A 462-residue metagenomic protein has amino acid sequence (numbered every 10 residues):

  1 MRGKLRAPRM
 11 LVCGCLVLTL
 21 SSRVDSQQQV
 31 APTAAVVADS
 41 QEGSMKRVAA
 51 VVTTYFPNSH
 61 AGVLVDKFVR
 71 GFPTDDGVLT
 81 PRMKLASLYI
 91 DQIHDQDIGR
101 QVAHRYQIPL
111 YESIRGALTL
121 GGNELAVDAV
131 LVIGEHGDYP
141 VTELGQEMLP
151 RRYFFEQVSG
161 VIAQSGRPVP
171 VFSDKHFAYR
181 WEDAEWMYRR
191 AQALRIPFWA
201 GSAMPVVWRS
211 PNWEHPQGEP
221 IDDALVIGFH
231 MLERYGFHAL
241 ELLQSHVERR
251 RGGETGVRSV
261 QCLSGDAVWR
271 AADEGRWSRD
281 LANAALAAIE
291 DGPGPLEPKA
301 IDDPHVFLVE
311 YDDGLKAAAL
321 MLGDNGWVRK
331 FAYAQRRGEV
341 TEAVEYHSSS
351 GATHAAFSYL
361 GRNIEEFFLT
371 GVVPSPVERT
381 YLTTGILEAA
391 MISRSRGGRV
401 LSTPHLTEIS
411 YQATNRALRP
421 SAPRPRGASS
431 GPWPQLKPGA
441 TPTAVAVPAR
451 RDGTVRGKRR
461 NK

Functional and structural regions predicted by a protein language model:
M1-L11: Bacterial N-terminal signal peptides that target proteins for export
M10-T19: Bacterial N-terminal signal peptides
T33-A34, G145-E147, F367-N461: C-terminal helix-rich "cap/oligomerization" subdomain common to oxidoreductases
V36-R105, A224: N-terminal Rossmann-like dinucleotide-binding module
P109-A117: Short acidic-hydrophobic, aromatic-tinged amphipathic segments that line or gate anion-handling sites
E135-S202: Beta-strand-loop-alpha-helix segment that lines the small-molecule cofactor/substrate pocket of alpha/beta enzymes
A224-L315, L322-G326, L382-G385: Rossmann-like dinucleotide-binding domain that binds NAD(P)(H)
P293-R379: NAD(P)-dinucleotide binding in Rossmann-like oxidoreductases
